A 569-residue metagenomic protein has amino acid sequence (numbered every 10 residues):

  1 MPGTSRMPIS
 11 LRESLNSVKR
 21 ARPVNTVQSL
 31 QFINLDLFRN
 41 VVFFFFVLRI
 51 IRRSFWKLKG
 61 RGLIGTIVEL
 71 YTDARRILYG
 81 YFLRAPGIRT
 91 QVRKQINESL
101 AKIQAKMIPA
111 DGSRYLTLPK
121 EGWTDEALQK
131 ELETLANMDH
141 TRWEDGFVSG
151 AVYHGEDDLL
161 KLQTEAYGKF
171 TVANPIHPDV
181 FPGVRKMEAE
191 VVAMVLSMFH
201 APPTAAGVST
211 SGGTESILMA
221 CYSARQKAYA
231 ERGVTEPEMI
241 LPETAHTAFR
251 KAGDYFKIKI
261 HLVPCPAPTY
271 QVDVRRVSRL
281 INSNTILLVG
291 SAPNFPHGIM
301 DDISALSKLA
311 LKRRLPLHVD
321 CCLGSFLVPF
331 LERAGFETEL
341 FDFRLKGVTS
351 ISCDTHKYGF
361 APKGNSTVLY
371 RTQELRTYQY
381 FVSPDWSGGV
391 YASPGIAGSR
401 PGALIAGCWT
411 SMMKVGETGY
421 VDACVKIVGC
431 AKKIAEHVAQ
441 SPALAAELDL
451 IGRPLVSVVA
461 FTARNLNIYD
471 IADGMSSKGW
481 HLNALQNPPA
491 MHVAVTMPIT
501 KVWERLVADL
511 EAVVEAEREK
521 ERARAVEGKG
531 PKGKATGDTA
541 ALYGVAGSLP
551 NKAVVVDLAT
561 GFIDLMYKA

Functional and structural regions predicted by a protein language model:
P2-R185, A189-A193, S197, V421 (+4 more regions): Non-catalytic terminal extensions of PLP-dependent enzymes
E188-A193, A205-V234, A248-A252: Conserved beta-loop-alpha segment that forms the PLP phosphate-binding cup at the N-terminus of a helix
P203-T204, I451-V458, Q486-A490: Short Gly/Ser/Thr- and Asp/Glu-enriched loop/turn motifs at secondary-structure junctions
Y229-S283: PLP-dependent aminotransferase-like
V272-V319: Active-site phosphate-binding strand-loop segment of PLP-dependent enzymes
V274-R276, M300-K312, G324-S350: Active-site pre-lysine segment of PLP-dependent enzymes
F330-S457, F461-L466: Active-site C-terminal subdomain of aminotransferase-like
